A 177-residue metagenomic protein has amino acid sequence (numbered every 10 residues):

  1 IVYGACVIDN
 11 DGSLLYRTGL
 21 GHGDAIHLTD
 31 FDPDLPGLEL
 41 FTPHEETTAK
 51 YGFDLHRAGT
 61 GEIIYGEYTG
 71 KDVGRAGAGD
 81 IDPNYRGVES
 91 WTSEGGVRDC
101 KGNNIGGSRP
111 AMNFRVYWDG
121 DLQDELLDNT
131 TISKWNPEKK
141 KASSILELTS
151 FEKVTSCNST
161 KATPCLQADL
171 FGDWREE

Functional and structural regions predicted by a protein language model:
I1-E177: Extracytoplasmic/lumenal domain signature
